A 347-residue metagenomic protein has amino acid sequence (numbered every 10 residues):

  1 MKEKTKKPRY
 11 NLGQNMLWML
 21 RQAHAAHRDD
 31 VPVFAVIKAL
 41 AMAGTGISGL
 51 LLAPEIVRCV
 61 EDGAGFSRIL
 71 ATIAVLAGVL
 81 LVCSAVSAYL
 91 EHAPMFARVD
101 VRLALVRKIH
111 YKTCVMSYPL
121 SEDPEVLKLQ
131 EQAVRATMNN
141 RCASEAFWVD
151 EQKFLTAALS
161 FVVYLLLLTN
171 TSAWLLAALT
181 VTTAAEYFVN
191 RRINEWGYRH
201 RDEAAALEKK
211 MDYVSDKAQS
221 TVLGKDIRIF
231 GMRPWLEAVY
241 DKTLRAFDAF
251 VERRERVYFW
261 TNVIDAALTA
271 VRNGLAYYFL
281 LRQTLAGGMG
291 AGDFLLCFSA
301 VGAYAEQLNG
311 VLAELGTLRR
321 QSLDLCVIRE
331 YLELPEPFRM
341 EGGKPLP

Functional and structural regions predicted by a protein language model:
M1, K344-P347: ABC-type nucleotide-binding domain
M1-Q22, A88-R98, R107-V126, G197-A206 (+2 more regions): Membrane-proximal cytosolic tails and large cytosolic loops of membrane proteins
M1-T45, F66-A71, L90, D123-V162 (+3 more regions): Membrane-integrated ABC transporters
A25, D29, V134-F147, R199-A206 (+4 more regions): An intracellular "coupling" helix at the cytosolic face of ABC transporter transmembrane type-1 domains
P32-Y89, L165-G197, V271-Y278, R282-G292: Transmembrane helix-loop-helix hairpins at lipid-water interfaces of multipass membrane proteins, especially the type-1
G49, A53, V82-E122, I193-G197 (+3 more regions): Juxtamembrane helix-loop junctions of ABC transporter transmembrane domains
M232, A276, L295-E333: Cytosolic ends of transmembrane helices, especially the final helix of ABC transmembrane type-1 domains
